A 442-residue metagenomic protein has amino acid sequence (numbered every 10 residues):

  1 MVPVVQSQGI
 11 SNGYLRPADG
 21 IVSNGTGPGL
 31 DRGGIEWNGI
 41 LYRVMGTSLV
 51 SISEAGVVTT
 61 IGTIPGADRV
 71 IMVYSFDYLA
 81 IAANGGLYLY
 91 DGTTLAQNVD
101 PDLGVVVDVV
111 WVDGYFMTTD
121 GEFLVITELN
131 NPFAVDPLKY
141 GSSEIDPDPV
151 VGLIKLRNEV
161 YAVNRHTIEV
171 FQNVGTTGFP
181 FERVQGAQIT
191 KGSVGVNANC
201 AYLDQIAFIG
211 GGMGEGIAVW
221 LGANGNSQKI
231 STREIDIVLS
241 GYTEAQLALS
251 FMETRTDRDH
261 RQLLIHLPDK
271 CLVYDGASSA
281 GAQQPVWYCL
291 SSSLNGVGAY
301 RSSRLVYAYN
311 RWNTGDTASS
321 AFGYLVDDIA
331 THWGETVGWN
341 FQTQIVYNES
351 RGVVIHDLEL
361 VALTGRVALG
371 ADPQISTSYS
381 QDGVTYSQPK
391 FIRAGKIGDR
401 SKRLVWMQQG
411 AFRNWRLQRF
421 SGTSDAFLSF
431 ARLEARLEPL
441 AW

Functional and structural regions predicted by a protein language model:
M1-Y78, T190-I206, G211-W442: Beta-sheet repeat architectures centered on beta-propellers
G25-G27, N98-V106, E144-D148, G152 (+1 more regions): Surface-exposed ligand/attachment interfaces on beta-rich extracellular proteins
R43, I81, F116-T119, V160-N164 (+2 more regions): Short beta-strand motif characteristic of blades in beta-propeller domains
I52, L124-P132, S378-S380: Conserved Ser/Thr-centered positions that define the repeating blades of beta-propeller domains
G92-G114, P137-Y140: Asp-box/WD-like beta-propeller blade repeats and closely related beta-sheet repeat scaffolds
N130-S142: A short, charged helix-loop
Y161-G186: Surface-exposed extracellular loop regions of Gram-negative outer-membrane beta-barrel proteins
